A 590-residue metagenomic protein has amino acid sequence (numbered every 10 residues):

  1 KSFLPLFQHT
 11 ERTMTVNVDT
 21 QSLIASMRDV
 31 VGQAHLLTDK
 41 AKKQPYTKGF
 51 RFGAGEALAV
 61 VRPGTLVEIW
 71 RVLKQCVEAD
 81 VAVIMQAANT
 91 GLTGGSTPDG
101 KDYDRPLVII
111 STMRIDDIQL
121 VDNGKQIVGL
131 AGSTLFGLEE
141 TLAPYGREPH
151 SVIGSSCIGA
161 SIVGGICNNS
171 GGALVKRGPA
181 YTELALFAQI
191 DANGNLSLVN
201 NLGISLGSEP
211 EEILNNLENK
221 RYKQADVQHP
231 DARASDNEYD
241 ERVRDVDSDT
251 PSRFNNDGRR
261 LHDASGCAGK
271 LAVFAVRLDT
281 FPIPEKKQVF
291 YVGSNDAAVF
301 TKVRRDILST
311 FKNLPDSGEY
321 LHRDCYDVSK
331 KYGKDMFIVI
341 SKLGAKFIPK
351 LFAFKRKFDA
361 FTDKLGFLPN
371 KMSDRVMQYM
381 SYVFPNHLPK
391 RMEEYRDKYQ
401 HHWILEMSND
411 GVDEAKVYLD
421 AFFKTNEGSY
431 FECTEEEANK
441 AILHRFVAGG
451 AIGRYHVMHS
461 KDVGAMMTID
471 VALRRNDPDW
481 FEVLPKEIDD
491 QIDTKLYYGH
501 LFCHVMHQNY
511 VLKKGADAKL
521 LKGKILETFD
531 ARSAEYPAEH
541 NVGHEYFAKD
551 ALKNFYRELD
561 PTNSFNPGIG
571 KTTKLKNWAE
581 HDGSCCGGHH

Functional and structural regions predicted by a protein language model:
K1-T13, G587-G588: Short, Lys/Arg-enriched N-terminal segments with co-localized hydrophobic residues within the first ~10-30 amino acids
F7-E78, G91-I127, G154, C325-K334 (+3 more regions): N-terminal flexible segment immediately upstream of the FAD-binding catalytic core in FAD-dependent oxidoreductases
T15, F50-F52, E56-L58, V81 (+4 more regions): Conserved glycine-rich FAD pyrophosphate-binding loop
L36-K40, R62-P63, V83-A87, G94 (+9 more regions): General beta-strand structural signal in soluble alpha/beta enzymes
T65, T90, K125-Q126, G132-L138 (+1 more regions): Short, structural beta-strand-to-alpha-helix junction motif
A143-T301, C586-H589: FAD-binding subdomain of flavoenzyme oxidoreductases
A160-C167, E319-D335, A441-F446, N541-N554: Short, conserved secondary-structure transition motifs
E285-S317, D324, G333-Q378, P389-F422: A conserved active-site cap/scaffold subdomain adjacent to cofactor or substrate pockets
